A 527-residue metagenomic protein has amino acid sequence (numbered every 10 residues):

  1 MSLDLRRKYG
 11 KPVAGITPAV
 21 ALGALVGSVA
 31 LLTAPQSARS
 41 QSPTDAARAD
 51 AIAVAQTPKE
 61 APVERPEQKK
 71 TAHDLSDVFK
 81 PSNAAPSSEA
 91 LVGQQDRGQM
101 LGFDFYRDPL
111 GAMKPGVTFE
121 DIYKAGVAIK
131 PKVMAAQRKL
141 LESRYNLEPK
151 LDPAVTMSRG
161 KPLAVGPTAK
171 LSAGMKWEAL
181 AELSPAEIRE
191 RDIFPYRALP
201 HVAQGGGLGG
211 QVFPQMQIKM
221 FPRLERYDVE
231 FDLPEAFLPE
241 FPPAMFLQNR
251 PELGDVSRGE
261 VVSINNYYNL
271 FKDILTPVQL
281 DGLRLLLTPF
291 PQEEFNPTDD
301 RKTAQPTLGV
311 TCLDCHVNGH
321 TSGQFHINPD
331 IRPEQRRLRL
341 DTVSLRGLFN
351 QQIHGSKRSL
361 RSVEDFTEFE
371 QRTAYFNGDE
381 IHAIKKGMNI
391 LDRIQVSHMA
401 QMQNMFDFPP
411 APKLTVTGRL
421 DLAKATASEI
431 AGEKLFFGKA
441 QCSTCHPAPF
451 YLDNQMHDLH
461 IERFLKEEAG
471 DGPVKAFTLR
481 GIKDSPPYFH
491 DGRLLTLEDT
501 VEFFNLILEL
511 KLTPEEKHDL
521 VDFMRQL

Functional and structural regions predicted by a protein language model:
M1-G15: N-terminal secretory signal peptides that target proteins for export/translocation
G10, G27-A30, S37: Intrinsic disorder/low-complexity segments in short proteins, especially the signal peptide and propeptide regions
A14-T17, A53: Residues marking helix boundaries in flexible regions
T17-L31: Bacterial N-terminal signal peptides
P35-L527: Periplasmic c-type cytochrome electron-transfer domains
